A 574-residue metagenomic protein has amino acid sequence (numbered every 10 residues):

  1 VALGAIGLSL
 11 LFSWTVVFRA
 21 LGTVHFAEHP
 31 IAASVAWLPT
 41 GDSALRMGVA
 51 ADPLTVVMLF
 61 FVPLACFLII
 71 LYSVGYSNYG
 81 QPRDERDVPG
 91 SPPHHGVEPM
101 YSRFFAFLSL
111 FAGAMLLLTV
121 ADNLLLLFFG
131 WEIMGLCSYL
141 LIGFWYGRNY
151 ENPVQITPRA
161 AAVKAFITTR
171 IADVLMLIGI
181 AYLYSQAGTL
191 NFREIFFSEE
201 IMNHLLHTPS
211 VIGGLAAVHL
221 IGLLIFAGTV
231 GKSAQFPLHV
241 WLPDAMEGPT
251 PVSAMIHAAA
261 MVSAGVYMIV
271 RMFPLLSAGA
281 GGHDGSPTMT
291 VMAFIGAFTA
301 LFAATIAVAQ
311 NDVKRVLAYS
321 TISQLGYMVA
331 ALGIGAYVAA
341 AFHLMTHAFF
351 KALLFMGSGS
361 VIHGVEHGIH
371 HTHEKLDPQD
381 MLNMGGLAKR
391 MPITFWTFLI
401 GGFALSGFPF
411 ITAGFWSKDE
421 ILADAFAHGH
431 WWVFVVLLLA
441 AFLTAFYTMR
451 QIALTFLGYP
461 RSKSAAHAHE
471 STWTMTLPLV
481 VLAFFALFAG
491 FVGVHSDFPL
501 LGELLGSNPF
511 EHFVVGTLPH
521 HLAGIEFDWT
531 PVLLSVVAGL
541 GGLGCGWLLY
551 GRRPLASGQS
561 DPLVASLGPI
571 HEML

Functional and structural regions predicted by a protein language model:
V1-F498, L522-S557, A565-E572: ...captures the hydrophobic TM-helix bundle architecture rather than a specific catalytic motif, and can also fire on
P499-V515: Membrane-proximal cytoplasmic C-terminal regulatory module of class A 7TM GPCRs
